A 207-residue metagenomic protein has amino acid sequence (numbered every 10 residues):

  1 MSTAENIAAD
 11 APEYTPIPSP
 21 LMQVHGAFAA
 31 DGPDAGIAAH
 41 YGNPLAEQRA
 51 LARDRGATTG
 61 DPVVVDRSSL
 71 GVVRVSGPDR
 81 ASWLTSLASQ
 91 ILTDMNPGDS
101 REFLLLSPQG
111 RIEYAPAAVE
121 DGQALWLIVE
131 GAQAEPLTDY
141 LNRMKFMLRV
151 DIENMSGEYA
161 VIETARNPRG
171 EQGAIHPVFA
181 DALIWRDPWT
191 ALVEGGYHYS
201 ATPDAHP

Functional and structural regions predicted by a protein language model:
M1-P207: Basic, glycine/lysine-rich polyanion-binding surfaces/domains
